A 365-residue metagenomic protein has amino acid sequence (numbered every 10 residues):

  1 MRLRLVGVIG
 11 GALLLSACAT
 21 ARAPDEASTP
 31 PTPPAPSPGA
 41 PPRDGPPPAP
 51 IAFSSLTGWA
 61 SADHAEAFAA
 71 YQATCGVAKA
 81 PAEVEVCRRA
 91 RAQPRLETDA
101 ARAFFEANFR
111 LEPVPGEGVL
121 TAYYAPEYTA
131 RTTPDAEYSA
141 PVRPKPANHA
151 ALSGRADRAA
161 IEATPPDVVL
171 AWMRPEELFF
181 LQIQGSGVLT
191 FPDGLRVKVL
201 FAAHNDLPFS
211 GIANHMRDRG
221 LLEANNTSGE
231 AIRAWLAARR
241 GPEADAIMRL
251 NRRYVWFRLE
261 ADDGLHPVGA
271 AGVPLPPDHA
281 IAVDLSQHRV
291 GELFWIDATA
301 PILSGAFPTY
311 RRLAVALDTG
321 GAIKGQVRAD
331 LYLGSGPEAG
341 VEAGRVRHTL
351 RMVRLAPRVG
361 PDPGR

Functional and structural regions predicted by a protein language model:
M1-S16: Sec-dependent bacterial lipoprotein signal peptides
R4-V6, P24, A356: Small/flexible residues
V6-G10, P38, D44, S153 (+3 more regions): Feature targets compositionally biased, intrinsically disordered low-complexity regions with long contiguous runs
A12, S16-P42: Bacterial Sec signal peptide processing site at the extreme N-terminus
A19-A21, A49, T57-A60, H64-A67 (+1 more regions): C-terminal soluble interaction/assembly domains
P47-D262, G269-V273: Secretory/export targeting leaders with adjacent low-complexity proregions
